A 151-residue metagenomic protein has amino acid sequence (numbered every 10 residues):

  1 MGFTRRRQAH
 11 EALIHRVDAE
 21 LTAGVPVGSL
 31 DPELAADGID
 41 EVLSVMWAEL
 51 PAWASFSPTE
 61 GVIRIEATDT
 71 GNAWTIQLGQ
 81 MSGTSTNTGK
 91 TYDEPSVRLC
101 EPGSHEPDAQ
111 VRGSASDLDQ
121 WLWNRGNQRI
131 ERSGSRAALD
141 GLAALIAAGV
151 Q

Functional and structural regions predicted by a protein language model:
M1-R7, I14, E20-Q151: Structured surface interface patches that mediate subunit assembly and partner/cofactor docking
